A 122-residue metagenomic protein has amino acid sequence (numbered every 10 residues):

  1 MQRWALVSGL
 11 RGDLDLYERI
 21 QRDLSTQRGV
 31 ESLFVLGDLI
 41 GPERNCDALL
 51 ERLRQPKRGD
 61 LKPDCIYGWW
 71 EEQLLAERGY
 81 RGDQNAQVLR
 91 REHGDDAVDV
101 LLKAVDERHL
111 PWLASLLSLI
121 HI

Functional and structural regions predicted by a protein language model:
M1-R52, P56-R58, H121: N-terminal active-site segment of His-dependent metallophosphoesterases
E43, L49-I120: Active-site neighborhood of divalent metal-dependent phosphoester bond hydrolases
